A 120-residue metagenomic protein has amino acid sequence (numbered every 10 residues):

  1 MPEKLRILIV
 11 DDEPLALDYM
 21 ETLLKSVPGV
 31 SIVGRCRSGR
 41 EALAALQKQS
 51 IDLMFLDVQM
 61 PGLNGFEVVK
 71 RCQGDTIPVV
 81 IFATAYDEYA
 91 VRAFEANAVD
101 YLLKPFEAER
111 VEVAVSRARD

Functional and structural regions predicted by a protein language model:
M1-R6: Non-catalytic signal-transmission and effector/linker regions of two-component phosphorelay proteins
V10-D11, C36, M54, K104: Conserved sequence signature across two-component system core domains
E13-L17, A90: Short acidic/polar segment at the start of the alpha1 helix of CheY-like receiver
A16, K25, P61: The feature encodes the CheY-like receiver
E21, K25, R35-L53: Acidic, metal-coordinating helix/loop segments flanking the phosphotransfer/catalytic sites of two-component signaling
P28-I32, I77-P78: A generic structural motif
S31-G34, D100: Structural signal for short hydrophobic segments within the conserved structured cores of catalytic domains across
L43-D120: CheY-like receiver
